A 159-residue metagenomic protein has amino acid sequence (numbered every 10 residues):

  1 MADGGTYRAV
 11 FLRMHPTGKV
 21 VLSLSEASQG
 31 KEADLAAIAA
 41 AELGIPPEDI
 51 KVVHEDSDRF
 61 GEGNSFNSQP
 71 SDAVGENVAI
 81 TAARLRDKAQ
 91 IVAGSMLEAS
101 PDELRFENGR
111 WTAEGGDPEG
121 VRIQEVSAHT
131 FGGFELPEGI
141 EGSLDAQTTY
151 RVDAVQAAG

Functional and structural regions predicted by a protein language model:
M1-L43, E55-G159: Cofactor-centric catalytic regions
I45-P47: Proline-centric
